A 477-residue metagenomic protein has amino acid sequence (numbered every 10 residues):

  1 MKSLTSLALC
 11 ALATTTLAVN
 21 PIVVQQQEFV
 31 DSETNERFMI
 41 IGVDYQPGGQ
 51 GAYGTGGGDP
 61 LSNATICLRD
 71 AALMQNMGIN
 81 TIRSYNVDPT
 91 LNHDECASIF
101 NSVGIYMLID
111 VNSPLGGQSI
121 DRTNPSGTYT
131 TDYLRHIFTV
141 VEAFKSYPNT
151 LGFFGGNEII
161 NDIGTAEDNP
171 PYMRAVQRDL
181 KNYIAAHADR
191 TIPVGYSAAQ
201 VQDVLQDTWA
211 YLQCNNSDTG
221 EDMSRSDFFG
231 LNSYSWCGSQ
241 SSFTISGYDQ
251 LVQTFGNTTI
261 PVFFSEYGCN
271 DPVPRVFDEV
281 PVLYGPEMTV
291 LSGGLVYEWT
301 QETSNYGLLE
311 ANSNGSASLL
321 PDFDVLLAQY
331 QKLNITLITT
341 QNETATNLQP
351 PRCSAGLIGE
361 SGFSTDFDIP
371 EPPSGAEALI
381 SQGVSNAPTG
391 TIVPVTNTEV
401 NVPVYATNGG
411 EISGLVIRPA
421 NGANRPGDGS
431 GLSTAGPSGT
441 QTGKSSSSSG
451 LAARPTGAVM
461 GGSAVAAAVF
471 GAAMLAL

Functional and structural regions predicted by a protein language model:
K2, L9-V24, S448, A472-L477: N-terminal signal peptide
V19-V103: Active-site-adjacent substrate/metal-binding segments within catalytic domains of carbohydrate-active enzymes
I41-V43, I82-S84, M107-V111, L151-G155 (+4 more regions): Hydrophobic faces of well-ordered beta-strands that scaffold small-molecule active sites in alpha/beta enzyme cores
Y53-M74, Y133-V141, V204-D222, V276-V282: Short, acidic/polar
I137-D168, G195: Active-site groove signature of glycoside hydrolases
T165-Y284: Noncatalytic carbohydrate-binding groove/subsite architecture in carbohydrate-active enzymes
D271-P370, A376-L379, G383: Substrate-binding cleft of secreted/luminal carbohydrate-active enzymes
S448-L477: Cleavable C-terminal sorting propeptides in eukaryotic secreted/cell-surface proteins
